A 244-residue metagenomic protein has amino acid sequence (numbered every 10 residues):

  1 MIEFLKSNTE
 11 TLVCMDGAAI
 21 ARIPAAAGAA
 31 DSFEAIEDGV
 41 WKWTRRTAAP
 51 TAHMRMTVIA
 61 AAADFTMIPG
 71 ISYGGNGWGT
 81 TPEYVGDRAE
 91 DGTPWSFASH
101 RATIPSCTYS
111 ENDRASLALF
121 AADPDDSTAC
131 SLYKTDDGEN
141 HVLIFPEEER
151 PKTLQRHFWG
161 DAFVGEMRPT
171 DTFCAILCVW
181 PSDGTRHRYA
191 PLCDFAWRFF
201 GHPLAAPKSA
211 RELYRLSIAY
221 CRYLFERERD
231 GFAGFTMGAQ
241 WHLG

Functional and structural regions predicted by a protein language model:
M1-G244: Carbohydrate-recognition beta-sandwich/jelly-roll modules in extracellular/periplasmic carbohydrate-active proteins
